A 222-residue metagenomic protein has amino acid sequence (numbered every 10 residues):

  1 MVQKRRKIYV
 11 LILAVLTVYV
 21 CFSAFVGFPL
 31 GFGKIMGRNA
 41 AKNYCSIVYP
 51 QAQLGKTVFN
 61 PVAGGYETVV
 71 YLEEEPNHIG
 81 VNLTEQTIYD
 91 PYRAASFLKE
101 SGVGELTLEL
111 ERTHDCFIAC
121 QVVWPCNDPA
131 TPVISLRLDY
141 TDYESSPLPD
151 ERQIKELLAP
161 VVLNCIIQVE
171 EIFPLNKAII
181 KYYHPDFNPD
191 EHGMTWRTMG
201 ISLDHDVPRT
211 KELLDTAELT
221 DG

Functional and structural regions predicted by a protein language model:
M1-R6: Short, Lys/Arg-rich N-terminal segment immediately upstream of the first membrane anchor
K7-V26: Hydrophobic membrane-insertion alpha-helices, especially the h-region of bacterial N-terminal signal peptides
V26-G55, S101-E111, V161-I166: Short, non-transmembrane alpha-helical segments in secretory-pathway proteins
P50-V62, F117-N127, I167-N188: Short glycine-rich, low-complexity/disordered patches
K56-K99: Extracytoplasmic/periplasmic/luminal assembly and interaction segments in envelope/secretory/respiratory proteins
E85-R152: Surface-exposed beta-loop interaction hotspot
I134-G222: Extracytoplasmic/periplasmic C-terminal soluble domains
